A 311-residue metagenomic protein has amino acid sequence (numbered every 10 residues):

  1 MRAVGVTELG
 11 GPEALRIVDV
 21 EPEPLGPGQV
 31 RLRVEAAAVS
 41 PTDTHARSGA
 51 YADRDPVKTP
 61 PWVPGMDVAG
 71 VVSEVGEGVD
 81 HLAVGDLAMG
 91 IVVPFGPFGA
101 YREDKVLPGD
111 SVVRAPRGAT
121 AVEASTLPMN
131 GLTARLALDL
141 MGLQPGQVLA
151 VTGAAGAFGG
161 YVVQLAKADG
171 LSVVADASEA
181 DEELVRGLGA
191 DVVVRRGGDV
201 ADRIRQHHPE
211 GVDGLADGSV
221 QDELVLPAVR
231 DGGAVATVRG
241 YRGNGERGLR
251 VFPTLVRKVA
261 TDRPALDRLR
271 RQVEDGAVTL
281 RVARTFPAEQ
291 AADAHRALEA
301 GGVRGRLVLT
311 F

Functional and structural regions predicted by a protein language model:
M1, R33, A265-F311: C-terminal hydrophobic helical "lid"/dimerization subdomain of Rossmann-like NAD(P)H-dependent oxidoreductases
E21-A38, Y51-V93: Glycine-rich beta-strand-centered segment in the early N-terminal region that forms part of a ligand/cofactor-binding
M66, H81, I91-G153: NAD(P)H dinucleotide-binding glycine-rich loop of Rossmann-like/cofactor-binding domains, especially the beta1-alpha1
S73, V174-D176, A236: Conserved beta-strand positions in the Rossmann-like core of class I SAM-dependent methyltransferases
P97, S219-V278, A288, F311: Glycine-rich phosphate-binding loop and adjacent beta-alpha segment of Rossmann(oid) nucleotide-cofactor-binding
L127-G198: Mid-domain Rossmann-like dinucleotide-binding core that forms the NAD(H)/NADP(H) cofactor-binding site
D199-E210: Short amphipathic alpha-helix with an adjacent loop that forms part of the alpha/beta core around
